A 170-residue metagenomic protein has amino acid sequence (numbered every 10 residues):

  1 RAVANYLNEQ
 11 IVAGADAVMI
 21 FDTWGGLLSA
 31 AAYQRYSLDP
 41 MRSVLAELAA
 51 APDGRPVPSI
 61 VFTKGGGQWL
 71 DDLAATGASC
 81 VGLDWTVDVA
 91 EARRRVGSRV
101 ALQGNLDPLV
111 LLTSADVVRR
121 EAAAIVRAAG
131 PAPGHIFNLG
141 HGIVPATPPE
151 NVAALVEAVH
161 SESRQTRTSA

Functional and structural regions predicted by a protein language model:
R1-A170: Active-site loop segments of alpha/beta catalytic cores
